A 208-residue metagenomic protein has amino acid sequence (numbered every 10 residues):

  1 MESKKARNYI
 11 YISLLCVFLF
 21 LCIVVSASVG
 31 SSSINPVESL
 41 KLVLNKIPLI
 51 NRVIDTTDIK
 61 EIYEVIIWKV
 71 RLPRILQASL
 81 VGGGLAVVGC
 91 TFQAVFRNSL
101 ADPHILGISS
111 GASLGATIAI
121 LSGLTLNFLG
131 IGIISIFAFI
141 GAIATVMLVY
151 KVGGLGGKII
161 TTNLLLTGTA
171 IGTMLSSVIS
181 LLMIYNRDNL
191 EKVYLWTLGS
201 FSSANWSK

Functional and structural regions predicted by a protein language model:
M1-K208: Alpha-helical transmembrane segments in inner-membrane proteins
